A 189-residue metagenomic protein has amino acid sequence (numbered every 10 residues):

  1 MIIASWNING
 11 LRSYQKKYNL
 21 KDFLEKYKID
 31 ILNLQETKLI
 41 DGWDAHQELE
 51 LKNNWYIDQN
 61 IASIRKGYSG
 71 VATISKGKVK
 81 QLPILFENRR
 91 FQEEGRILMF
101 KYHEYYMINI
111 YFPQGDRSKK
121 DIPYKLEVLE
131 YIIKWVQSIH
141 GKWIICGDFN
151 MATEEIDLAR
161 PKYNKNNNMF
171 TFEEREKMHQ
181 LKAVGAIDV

Functional and structural regions predicted by a protein language model:
M1-E50, Q59, R65-V71: N-terminal, active-site-proximal structural segment of metallo-dependent hydrolase catalytic domains
M1-G10, E104-D116, C146: Active-site-proximal beta-strand elements of phosphoester/diester hydrolases
S13-Y14, D41-W43, K66-G67, G115-K119 (+1 more regions): Short catalytic/ligand-binding loop motif for oxyanion handling, primarily in non-cytosolic enzymes, centered on
Y14-Y18, E94, R175: Structural motif corresponding to alpha-helix initiation and N-cap regions
K21-E25, R96-H103, E130-G141: Short amphipathic alpha-helices and their capping/turn segments at secondary-structure boundaries
I31, K52-N54, V128-V189: Metal-dependent phosphoesterases centered on the DNase I-like endonuclease/exonuclease/phosphatase
K38-G115: Structured beta-strand-rich core segments of catalytic domains in phosphoester-bond hydrolases
E87-N88, F112-I132, K162-N167: Surface-exposed cleft-lining segments at the edges of enzyme active sites
